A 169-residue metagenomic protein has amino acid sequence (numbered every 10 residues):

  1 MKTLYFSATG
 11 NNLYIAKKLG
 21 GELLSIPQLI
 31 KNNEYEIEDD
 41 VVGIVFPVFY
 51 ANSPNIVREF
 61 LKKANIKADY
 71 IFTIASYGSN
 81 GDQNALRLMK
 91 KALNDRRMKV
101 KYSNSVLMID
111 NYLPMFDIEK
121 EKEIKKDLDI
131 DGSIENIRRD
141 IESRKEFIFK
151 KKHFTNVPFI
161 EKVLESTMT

Functional and structural regions predicted by a protein language model:
K2-T3, S7-I15, G20-F46, Y50-M168: FMN-binding flavodoxin-like domain, especially the glycine-rich phosphate-binding loop
